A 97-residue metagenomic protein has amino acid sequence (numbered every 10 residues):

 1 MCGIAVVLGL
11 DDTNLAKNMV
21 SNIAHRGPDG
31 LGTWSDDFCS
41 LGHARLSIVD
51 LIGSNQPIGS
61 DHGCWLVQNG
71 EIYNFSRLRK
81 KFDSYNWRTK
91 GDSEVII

Functional and structural regions predicted by a protein language model:
M1-I97: N-terminus-centric sequence/structural signature that marks the extreme N-terminus and adjacent "lid/interface" module
